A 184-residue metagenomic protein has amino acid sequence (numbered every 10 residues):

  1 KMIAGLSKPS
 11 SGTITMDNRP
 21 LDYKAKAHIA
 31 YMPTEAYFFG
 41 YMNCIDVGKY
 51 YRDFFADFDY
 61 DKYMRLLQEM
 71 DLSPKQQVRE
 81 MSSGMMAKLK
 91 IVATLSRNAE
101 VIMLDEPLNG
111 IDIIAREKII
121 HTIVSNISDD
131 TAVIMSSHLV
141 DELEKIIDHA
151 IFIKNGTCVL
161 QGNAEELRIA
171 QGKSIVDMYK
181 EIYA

Functional and structural regions predicted by a protein language model:
A4: Helix-to-loop junction immediately C-terminal to a conserved catalytic motif
S11-A25: Conserved ABC transporter NBD signature motif
T34-L89: ABC-family P-loop ATPase nucleotide-binding domains
I102-E106: Catalytic Walker B motif of ABC-type/P-loop ATPase nucleotide-binding domains
R116-D129: Helical segment within the ABC ATPase nucleotide-binding domain
L143-K145: A short, surface-exposed alpha-helical micro-motif characterized by mixed small hydrophobic and charged/polar residues
Q161-G162: ABC ATPase "signature
